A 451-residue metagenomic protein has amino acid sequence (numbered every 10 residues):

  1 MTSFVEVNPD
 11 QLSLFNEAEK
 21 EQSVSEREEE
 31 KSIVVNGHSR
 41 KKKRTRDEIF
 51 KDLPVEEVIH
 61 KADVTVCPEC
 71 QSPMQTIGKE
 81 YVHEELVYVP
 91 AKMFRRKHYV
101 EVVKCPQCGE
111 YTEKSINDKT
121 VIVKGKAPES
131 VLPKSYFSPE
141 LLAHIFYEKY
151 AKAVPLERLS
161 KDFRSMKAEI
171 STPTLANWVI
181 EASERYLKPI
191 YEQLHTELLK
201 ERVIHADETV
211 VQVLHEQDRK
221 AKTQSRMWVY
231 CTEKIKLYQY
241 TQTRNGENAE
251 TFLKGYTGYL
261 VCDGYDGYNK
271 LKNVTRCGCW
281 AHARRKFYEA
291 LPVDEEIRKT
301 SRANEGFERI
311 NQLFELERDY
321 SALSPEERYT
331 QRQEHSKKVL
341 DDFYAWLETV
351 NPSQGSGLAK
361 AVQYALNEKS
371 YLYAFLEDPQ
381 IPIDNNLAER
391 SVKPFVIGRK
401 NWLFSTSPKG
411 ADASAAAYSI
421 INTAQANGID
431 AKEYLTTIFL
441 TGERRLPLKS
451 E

Functional and structural regions predicted by a protein language model:
T2-S135, H205-A206, H335: Short, flexible loop/hinge motifs at secondary-structure junctions
K42, V64-T65, V102-K104, E110-E451: Catalytic center-proximal scaffold of phosphoryl-transfer enzymes
